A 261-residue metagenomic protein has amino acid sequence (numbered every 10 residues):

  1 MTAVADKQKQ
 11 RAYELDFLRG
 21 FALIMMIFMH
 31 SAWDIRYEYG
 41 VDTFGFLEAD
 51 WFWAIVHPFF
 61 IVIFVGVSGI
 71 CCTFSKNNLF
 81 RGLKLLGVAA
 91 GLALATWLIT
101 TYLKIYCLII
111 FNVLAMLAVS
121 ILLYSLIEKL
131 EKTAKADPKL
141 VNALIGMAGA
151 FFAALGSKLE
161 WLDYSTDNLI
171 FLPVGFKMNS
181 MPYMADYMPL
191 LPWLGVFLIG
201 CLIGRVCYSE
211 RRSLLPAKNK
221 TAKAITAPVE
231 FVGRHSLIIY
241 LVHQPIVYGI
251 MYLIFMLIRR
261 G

Functional and structural regions predicted by a protein language model:
M1-G261: Alpha-helical transmembrane segments and their immediate juxtamembrane cytosolic regions
